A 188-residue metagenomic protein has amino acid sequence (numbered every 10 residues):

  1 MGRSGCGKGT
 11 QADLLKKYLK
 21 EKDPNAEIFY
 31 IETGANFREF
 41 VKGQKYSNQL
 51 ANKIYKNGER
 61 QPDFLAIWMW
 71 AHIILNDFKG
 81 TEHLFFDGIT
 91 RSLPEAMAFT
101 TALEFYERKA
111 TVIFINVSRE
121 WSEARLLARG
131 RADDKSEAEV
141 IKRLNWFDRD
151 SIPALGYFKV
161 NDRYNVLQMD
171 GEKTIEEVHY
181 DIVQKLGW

Functional and structural regions predicted by a protein language model:
M1-W188: Glycine-rich phosphate-binding loop of ATP-dependent small-molecule kinases
